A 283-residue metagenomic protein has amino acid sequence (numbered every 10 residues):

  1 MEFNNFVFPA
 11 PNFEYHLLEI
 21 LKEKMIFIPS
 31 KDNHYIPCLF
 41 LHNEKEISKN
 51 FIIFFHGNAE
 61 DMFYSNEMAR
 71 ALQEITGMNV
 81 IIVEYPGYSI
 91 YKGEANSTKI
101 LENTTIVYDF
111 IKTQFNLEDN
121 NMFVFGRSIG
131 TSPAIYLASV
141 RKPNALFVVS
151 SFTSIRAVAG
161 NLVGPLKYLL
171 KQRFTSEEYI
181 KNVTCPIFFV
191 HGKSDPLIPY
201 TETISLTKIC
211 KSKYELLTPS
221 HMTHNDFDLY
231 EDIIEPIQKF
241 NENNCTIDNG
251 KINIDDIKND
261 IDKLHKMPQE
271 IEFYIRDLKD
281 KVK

Functional and structural regions predicted by a protein language model:
M1-P29, L39, D277: An N-terminal hydrophobic leader/cap segment in hydrolases
N58-L72: The serine-hydrolase catalytic nucleophile loop
E67-M68, S176, C185, P199-K208: Short alpha-helix in the alpha/beta-hydrolase fold that links the catalytic acid
Q73-K92: Conserved alpha/beta-hydrolase
E94-F115, E178: Alpha/beta-hydrolase active-site loop
T131-C185, T218, D226-E231: Hydrolase active-site cap/lid region
N182-T184, F188-H191, D195: Short beta-strand/loop motif that positions the catalytic acidic residue of the alpha/beta-hydrolase fold
I204-D226: Catalytic histidine neighborhood in serine/cysteine hydrolases with alpha/beta-hydrolase-type architecture
